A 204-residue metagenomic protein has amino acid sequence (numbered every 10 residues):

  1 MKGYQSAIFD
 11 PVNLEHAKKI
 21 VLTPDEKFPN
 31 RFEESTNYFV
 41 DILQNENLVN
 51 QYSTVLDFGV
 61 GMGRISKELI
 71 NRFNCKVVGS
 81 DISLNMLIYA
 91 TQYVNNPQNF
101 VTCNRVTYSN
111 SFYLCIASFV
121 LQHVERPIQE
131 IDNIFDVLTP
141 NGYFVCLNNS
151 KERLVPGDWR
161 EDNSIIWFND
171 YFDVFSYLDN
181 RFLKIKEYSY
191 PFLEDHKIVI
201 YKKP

Functional and structural regions predicted by a protein language model:
M1-D25: N-terminal, positively charged/glycine-rich alpha-helical extensions of SAM-dependent methyltransferases
P24-D41: Conserved SAM-binding loop and adjacent beta-strand
Y52-G61: Conserved class I S-adenosyl-L-methionine
M62-N104: Class I SAM-dependent methyltransferase SAM/SAH-binding core
I116: A conserved beta-strand element that flanks and buttresses the S-adenosyl-L-methionine
F119-V120: Short catalytic micro-motifs in class I SAM-dependent methyltransferases
Q129-P140: A short glycine-rich, Lys/Arg-flanked "PGG" loop and its adjoining helix->strand segment in the class I
V145-F172: Conserved class I S-adenosyl-L-methionine
